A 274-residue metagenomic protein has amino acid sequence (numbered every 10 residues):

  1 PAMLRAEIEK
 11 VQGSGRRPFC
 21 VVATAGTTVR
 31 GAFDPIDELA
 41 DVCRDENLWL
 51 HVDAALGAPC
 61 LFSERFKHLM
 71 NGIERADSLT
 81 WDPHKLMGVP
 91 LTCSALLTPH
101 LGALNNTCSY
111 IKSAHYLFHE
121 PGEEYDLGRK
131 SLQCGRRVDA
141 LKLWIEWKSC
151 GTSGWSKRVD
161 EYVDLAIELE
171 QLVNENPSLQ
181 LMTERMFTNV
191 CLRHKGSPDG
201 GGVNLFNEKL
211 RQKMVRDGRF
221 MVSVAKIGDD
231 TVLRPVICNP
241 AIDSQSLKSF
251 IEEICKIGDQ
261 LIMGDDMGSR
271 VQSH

Functional and structural regions predicted by a protein language model:
P1-N105: Conserved PLP-enzyme active-site core in the AAT-like
L4, G26-T28, G57, H84-L86 (+10 more regions): Short, glycine-/Ser/Thr-/acidic-enriched flexible segments
F19, E46, N71-N176: Active-site C-terminal subdomain of aminotransferase-like
C43, V173, M214-V215: A generic structural signal for well-ordered alpha-helical segments
V173-M182, I262-M267: Surface-exposed helix-capping loop/turn segments at secondary-structure junctions
Q180-R185, V222-I227: Short beta-strand
L181-M214: Conserved PLP-binding catalytic core of the aspartate aminotransferase-like
K226-H274: PLP-dependent enzyme catalytic core of the Aspartate aminotransferase-like
